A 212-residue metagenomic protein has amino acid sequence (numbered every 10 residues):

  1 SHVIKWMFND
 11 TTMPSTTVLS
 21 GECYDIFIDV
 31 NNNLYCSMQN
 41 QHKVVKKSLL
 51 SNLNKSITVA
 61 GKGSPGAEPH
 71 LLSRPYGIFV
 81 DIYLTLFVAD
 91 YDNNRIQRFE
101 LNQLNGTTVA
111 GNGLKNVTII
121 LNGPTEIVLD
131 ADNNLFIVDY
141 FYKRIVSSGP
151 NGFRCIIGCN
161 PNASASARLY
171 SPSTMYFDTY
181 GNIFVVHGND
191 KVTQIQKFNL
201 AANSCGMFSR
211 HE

Functional and structural regions predicted by a protein language model:
S1-I4, H42-V45, N94-I96, K143-I145 (+1 more regions): Structural signal for beta-propeller blades
M7-T11, S48-N52, E100-L104, S148-G152 (+1 more regions): Short loop/turn segments that connect beta-strands within beta-propeller blades
T12-V18, T58-V59, G63-E68, T107-V117 (+1 more regions): A short beta-strand motif characteristic of beta-propeller blades
L19-L34, P65-T85, K115-N133, A165-Y180: Beta-rich, blade/repeat-based domains predominating in secreted/periplasmic proteins but also intracellular
Y35-S37, F87-A89, R98, I137-V138 (+3 more regions): Residue position within the beta-strands of beta-propeller blades
Q39, L49, Y83, Y91 (+3 more regions): Short loop/turn segments immediately following the C-termini of beta-strands
Q41, L53, L72-S73, D92-N93 (+5 more regions): A detector of repeated loop/turn-to-beta-strand junctions in beta-rich toroidal repeat architectures
Y170-E212: Blade-level signature of beta-propeller repeat domains, shared across WD40, Kelch, NHL, RCC1 and BNR/Asp-box propellers
